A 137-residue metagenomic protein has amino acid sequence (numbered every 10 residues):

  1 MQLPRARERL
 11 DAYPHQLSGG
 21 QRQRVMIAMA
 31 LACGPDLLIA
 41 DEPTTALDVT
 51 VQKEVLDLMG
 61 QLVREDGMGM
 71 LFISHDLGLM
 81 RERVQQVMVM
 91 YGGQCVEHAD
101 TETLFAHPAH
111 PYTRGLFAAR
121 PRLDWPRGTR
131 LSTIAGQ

Functional and structural regions predicted by a protein language model:
Y13-L17, Q21: Conserved ABC ATPase signature
A32-D36: A short, proline-enriched helix->beta-strand linker immediately N-terminal to the Walker B motif in ABC-type P-loop
K53-G67, G78: Helical segment within the ABC ATPase nucleotide-binding domain
M80-E82: A short, surface-exposed alpha-helical micro-motif characterized by mixed small hydrophobic and charged/polar residues
Q86, H98: Short, glycine/charged-rich "phosphate-handling" switch motifs in NTP-dependent and phosphotransfer domains
D100-Q137: Charged, flexible cofactor/metal-binding loops and thiol motifs
